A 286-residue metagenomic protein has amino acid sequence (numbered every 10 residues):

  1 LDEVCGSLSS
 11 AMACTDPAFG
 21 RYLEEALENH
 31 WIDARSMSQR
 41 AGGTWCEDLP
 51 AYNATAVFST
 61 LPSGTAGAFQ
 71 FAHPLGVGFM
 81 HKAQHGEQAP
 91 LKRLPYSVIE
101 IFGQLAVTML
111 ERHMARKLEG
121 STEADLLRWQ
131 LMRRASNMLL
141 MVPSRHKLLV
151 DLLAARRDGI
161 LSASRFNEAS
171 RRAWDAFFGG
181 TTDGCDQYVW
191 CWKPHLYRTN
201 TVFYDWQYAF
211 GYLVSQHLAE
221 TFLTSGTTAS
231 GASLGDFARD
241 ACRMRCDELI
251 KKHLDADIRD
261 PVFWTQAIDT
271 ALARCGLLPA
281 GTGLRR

Functional and structural regions predicted by a protein language model:
L1-A56, A256: Contiguous, non-catalytic segments that form substrate-binding/exosite surfaces or channel walls
D16, G20, G64, P279: Conserved functional hotspot residues or short segments at active or partner-binding sites across diverse domains
Y52-A72: Short pre-active-site segment immediately N-terminal to the catalytic Zn-binding motif
A56-T60, E87-L94, R128-R133, L153: Short beta-alpha connecting loops at secondary-structure transitions that line or flank enzyme active sites
F71, H146, I160-R286: C-terminal, non-catalytic "cap/extension" segments appended to globular domains
G76-P90, M109: Catalytic Zn2+-binding segment of zinc metalloproteases
R93-E123, Q130-R133, N137, G211: Post-HExxH zinc-binding segment in Zn-dependent metallohydrolases
